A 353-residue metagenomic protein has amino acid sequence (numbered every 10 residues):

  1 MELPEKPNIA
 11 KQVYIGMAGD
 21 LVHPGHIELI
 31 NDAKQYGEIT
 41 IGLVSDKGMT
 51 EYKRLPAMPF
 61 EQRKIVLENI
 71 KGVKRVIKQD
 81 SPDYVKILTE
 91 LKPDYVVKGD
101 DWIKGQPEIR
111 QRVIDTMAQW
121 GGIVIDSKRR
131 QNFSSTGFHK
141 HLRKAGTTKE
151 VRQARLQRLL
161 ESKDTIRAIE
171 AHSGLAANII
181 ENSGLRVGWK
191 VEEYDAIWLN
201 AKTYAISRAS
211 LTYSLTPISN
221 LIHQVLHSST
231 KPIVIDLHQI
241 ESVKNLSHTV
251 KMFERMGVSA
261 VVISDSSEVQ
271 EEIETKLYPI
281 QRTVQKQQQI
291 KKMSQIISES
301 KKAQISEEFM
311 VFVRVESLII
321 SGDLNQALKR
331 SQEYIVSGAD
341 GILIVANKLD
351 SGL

Functional and structural regions predicted by a protein language model:
M1-V151: Nucleotidyltransferase catalytic core that binds NTPs
E150-L353: Alpha/beta enzyme core
